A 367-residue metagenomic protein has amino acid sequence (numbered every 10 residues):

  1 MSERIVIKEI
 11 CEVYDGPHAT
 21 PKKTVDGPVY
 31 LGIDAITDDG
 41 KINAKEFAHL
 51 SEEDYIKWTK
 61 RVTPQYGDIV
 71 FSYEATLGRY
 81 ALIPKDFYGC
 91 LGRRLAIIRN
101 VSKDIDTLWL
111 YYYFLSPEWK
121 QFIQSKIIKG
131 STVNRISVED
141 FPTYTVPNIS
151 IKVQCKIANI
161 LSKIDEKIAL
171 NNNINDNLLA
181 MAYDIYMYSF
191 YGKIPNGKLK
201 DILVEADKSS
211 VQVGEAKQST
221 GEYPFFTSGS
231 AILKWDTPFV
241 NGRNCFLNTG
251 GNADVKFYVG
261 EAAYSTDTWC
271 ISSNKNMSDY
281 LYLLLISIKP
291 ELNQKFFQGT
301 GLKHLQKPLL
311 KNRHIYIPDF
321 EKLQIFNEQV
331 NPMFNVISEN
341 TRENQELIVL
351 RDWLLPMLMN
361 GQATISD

Functional and structural regions predicted by a protein language model:
M1-H18, T143-T227, Y316, F320-S366: Non-catalytic DNA-recognition/assembly elements of restriction-modification systems
R4-K22, D34-I69, K200-C245, G251 (+2 more regions): Sequence-specific dsDNA recognition surfaces
Y73, G89-A96, I128-A158, Y264-D267 (+1 more regions): A short glycine-rich beta-alpha junction/loop motif
E74-A75, S230: Conserved "cap/hinge" positions at secondary-structure junctions
L77-P84: Short, Lys/Arg- and Gly-enriched loop/turn segments at beta-strand edges
G89-W109: Short peripheral tails and domain-boundary helices/loops at the edges of structured domains
L108-E139, S273-L309, S366: Short, positively charged
